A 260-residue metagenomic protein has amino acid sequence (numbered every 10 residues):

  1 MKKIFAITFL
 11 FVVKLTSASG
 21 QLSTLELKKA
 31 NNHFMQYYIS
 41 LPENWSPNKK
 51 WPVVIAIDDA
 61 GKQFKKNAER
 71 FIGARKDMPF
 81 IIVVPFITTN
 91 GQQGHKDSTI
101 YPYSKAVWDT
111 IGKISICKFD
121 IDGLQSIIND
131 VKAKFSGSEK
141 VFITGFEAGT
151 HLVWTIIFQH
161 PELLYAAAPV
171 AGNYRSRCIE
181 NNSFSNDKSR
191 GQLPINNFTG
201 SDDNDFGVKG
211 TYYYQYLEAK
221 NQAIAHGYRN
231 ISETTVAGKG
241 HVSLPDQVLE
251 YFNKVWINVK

Functional and structural regions predicted by a protein language model:
I4-K14: Sec-dependent N-terminal signal peptides
T16-V53, K66, F80, I116 (+7 more regions): A domain-start/cap signature at the N-terminus of enzymes
H33-Y38, K49-F135: Serine-hydrolase catalytic machinery in alpha/beta-hydrolase-like enzymes
Y38, V53-I57, I81-F86, K140-G145 (+4 more regions): Structural recognition of the beta-strand scaffold that forms the well-ordered cores of secreted hydrolase catalytic
P42, E69-K76, I157, S183-D187: Mature extracellular/periplasmic domains of secretome proteins
D59-Q63, I87-Q92, E147-H151, N173-S176 (+2 more regions): Solvent-exposed loop/turn segments at secondary-structure junctions within structured extracellular/periplasmic domains
K62, E139-S189: Primarily recognizes the serine-hydrolase "nucleophile elbow" in alpha/beta-hydrolase and SGNH/GDSL folds
A166-F252, W256: The feature captures the conserved acid-bearing segment of alpha/beta-hydrolase catalytic domains
